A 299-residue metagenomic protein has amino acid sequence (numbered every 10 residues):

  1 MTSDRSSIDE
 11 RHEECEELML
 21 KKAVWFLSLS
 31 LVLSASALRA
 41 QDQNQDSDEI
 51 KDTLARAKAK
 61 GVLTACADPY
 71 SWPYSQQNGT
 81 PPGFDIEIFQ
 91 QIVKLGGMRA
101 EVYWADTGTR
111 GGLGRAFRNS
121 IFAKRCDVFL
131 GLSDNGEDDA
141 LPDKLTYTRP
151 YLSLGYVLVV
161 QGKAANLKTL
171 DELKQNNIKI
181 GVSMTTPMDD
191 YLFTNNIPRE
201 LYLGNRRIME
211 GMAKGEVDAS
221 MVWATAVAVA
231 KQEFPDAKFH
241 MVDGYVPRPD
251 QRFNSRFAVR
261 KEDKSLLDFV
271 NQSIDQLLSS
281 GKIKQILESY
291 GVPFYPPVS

Functional and structural regions predicted by a protein language model:
E17-F26: Bacterial N-terminal signal peptides that target proteins for export
F26-S34: Bacterial N-terminal signal peptides
S36-A40: Sec/Tat signal peptide C-region and signal peptidase I cleavage site
Q41-L54, I86-L95, K163-A164, D171 (+3 more regions): Extended ligand-binding regions for polar small-molecule ligands
N44-L132: Extracytoplasmic small-molecule ligand-binding "clamshell" domains of the periplasmic binding protein/Venus flytrap
T64, P69-W72, P81-G96, V157-I208 (+1 more regions): Bilobed "Venus flytrap"/periplasmic-binding protein-like clamshell domains and structurally analogous long
D68-P69, P150-V160, A224-T225, K231-D275 (+1 more regions): Periplasmic-binding protein-like
V102, G108-D127, P142-T146, D171-E172 (+3 more regions): Short helices/loops that flank or line small-molecule/ion binding pockets
